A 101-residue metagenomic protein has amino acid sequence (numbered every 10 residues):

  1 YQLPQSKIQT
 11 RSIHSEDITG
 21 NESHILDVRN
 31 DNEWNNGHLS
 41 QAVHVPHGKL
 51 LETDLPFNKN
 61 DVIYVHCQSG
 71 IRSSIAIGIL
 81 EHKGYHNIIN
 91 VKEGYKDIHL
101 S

Functional and structural regions predicted by a protein language model:
Y1-S101: Rhodanese-like catalytic fold shared by cysteine-dependent sulfurtransferases and DSP/PTP-type phosphatases
